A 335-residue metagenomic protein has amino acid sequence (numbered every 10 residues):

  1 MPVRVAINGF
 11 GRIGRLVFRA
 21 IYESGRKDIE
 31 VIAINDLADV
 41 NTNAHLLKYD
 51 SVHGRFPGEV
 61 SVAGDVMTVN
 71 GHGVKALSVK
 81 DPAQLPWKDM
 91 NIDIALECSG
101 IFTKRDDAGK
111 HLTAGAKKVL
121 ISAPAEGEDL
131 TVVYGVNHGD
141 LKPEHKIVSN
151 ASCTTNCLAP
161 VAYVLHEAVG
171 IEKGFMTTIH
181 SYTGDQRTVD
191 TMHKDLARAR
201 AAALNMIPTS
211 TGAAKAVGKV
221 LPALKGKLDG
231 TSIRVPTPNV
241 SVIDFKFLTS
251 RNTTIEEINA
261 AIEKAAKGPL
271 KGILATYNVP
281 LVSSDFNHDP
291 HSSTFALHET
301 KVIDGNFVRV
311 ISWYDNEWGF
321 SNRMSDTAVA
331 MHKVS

Functional and structural regions predicted by a protein language model:
M1-A199, M324-D326, V334-S335: N-terminal Rossmann-like NAD(P) cofactor-binding subdomain of oxidoreductases, focused on the glycine-rich
R4-A6, V148-S149, I243-T249, V308-Y314: Short glycine-rich or small-residue beta-strand-to-loop segments that form or flank ligand, phosphate, metal/Fe-S
E23-P86, G170-K173, T178-F307: C-terminal substrate-binding/catalytic lobe of Rossmann-fold NAD(P)-dependent oxidoreductases
S99-G100, C153, T209, S250 (+1 more regions): Structured loop/turn residues at secondary-structure junctions
N156, N252-T253, W318-G319: A generic structural signal for alpha-helix starts
N287-S335: NAD(P)-dependent Rossmann-like dehydrogenase/reductase catalytic/cofactor-binding core
